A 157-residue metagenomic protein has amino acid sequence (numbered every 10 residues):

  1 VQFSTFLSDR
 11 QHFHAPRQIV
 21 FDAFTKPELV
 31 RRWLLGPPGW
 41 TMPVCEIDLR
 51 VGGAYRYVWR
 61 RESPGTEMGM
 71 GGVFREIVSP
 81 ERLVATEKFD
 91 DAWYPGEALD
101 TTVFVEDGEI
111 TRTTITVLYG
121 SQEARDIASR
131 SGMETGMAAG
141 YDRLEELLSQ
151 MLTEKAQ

Functional and structural regions predicted by a protein language model:
V1-W40: Hydrophobic ligand-binding cavity/cleft-lining segments
F3-T5, V51, T66, G96 (+1 more regions): Residue-level preference for beta-strand/loop junctions
S8, M42, E67-G71, P95-D100: Short, surface-exposed coil-to-beta transition loops
R17-Q18, D48-R50, R75-R82, V103-R112: A short, structured loop/turn motif at beta-sheet edges
V20-F21, V30, Y55-Y57, F74 (+4 more regions): Hydrophobic pocket/interface hotspot
T41-K88: Glycine-rich portal/gate segments that line the openings of hydrophobic small-molecule binding cavities
V84-A138: Beta-strand/loop substructures that line and gate deep hydrophobic ligand-binding cavities in soluble
L148-Q157: Short, highly charged C-terminal tails/helix-capping segments
